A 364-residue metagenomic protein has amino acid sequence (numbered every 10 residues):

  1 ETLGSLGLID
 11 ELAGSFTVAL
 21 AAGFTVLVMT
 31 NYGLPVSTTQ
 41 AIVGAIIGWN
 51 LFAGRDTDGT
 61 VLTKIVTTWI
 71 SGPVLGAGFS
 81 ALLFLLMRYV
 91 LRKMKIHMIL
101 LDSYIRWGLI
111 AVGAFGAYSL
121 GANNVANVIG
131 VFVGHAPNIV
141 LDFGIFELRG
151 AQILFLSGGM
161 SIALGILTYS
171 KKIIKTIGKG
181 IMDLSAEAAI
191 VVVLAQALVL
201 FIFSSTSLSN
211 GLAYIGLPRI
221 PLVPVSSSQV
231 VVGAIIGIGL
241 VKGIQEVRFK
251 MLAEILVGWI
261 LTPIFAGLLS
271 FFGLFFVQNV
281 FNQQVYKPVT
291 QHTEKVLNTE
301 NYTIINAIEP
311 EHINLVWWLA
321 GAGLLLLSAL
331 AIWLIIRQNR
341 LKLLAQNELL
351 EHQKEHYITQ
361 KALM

Functional and structural regions predicted by a protein language model:
E1, L363-M364: Accessible peptide chain termini
E1-N347: Multi-pass alpha-helical transmembrane bundle typical of ion/small-solute transporters and intramembrane aspartyl
Q338, K342, L349-L363: Heptad-repeat alpha-helical coiled-coil signal-transmission segments
